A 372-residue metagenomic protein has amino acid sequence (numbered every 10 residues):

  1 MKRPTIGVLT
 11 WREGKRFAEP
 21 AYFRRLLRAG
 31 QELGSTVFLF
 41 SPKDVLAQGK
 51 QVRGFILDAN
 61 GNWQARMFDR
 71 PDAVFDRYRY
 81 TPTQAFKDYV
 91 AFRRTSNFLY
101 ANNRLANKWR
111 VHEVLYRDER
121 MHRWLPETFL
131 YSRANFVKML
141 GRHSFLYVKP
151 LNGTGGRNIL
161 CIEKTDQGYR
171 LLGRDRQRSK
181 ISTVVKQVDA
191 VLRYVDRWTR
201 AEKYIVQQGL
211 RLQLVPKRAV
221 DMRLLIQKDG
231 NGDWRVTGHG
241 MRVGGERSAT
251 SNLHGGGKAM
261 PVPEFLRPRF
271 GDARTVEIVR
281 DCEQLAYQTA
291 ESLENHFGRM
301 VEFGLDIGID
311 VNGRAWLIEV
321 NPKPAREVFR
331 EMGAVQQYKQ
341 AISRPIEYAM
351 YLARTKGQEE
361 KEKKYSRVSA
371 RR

Functional and structural regions predicted by a protein language model:
P4-G14: Nucleotide-activated donor-dependent transferases that construct or modify glycoconjugates
P20-N135: Conserved N-proximal alpha/beta basic substrate-recognition cap immediately N-terminal to, or forming the N-lobe
A59, E163-G168, K228-G232, D310-N312: Short acidic-glycine loop/turn motifs at beta-strand connectors
N102-Q207: Active-site nucleotide/adenylate-binding loops and adjacent lid/helix of ATP-dependent enzymes
L146, R235, W316-I318: Protein kinase-like catalytic core scaffold
A190-D221, L225-G308, I342-R354, K361-K363 (+1 more regions): A long amphipathic alpha-helix within ATP-dependent nucleotide-binding catalytic cores
R242-L253, N321-G333: Glycine-rich phosphate/pyrophosphate-binding beta-alpha loops
I307-P324: A short beta-strand motif that forms the metal-chelation/ATP-contact edge of phosphoryl-transfer active sites
